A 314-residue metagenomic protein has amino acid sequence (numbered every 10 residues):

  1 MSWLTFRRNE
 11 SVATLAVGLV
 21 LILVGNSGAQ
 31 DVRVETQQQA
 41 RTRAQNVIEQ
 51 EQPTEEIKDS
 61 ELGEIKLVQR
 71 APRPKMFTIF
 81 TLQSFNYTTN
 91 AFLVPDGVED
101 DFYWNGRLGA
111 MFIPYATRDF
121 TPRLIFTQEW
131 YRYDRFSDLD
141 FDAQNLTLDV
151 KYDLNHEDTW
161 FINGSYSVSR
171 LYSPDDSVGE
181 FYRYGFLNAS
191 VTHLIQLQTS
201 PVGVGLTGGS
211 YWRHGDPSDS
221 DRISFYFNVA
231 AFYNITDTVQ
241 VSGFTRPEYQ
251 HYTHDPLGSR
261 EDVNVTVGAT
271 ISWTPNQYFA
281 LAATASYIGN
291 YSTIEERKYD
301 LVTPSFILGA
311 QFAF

Functional and structural regions predicted by a protein language model:
W3, N26-T78: N-terminal periplasmic/intermembrane-space "pro-region" immediately following the signal or transit peptide
V68, G109-I113, D149-D153, F161 (+5 more regions): Transmembrane beta-barrel domains of outer membrane proteins
Q69-N90, P122: Transmembrane beta-strand segments of Gram-negative outer membrane beta-barrel proteins
P72, I113-D119, D153-E157, Q196-S200 (+2 more regions): Outer-membrane beta-barrel channels and translocator barrels
F77-T81, G106, P122-L124, W160-G164 (+6 more regions): Transmembrane beta-strands of outer-membrane beta-barrel proteins
Q83-A91, F112-P114, Q128-D134, Y166-Y172 (+7 more regions): Transmembrane beta-strands of outer-membrane beta-barrel pores
D100-G106, D140-L146, F181-L187, D219-F225 (+2 more regions): Residues that define the transmembrane beta-barrel architecture of outer-membrane proteins
W273-T274, Y278-A280, T284, D300-F314: Outer-membrane beta-barrel "beta-signal"
